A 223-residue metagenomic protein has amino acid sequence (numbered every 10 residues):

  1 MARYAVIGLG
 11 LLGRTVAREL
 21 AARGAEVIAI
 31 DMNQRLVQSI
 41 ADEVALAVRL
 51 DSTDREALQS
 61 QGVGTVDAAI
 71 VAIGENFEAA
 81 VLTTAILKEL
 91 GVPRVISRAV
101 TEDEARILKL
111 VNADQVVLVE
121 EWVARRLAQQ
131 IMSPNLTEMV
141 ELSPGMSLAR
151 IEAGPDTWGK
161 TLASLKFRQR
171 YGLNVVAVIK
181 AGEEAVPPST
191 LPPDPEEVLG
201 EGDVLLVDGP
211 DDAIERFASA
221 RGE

Functional and structural regions predicted by a protein language model:
A5-V6, V71: Hydrophobic Val/Ile/Leu positions in short beta-strands of Rossmann-like dinucleotide-binding domains
I7, I30, G159-E223: Cytosolic Rossmann-like ligand/nucleotide-binding regulatory domains
G13-R14: N-terminal Rossmann-fold NAD(P) dinucleotide-binding loop
L20: Aromatic pocket-lining residues of Rossmann-like dinucleotide-binding sites
E26-I28, V95: Short beta-strand element of Class I
D31-M32, A99: Conserved acidic E/D residue at the C-terminus of a beta-strand in Rossmann-like folds
S39-A128, M132-S133, E152, A213: Phosphate-bearing ligand-interacting subdomains that bind or position ATP/ADP/UDP/GDP/NAD(P) or nucleotide-linked
T137-Q169: Extended boundary segments
